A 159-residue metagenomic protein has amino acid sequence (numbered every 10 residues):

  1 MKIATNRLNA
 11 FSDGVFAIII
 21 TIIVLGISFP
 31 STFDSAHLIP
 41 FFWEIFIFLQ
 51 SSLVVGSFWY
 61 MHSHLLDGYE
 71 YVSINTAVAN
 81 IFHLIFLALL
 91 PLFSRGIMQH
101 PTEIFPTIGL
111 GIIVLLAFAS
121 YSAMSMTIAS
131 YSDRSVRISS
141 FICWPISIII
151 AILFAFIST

Functional and structural regions predicted by a protein language model:
M1-T159: Multi-pass alpha-helical transmembrane bundle typical of ion/small-solute transporters and intramembrane aspartyl
